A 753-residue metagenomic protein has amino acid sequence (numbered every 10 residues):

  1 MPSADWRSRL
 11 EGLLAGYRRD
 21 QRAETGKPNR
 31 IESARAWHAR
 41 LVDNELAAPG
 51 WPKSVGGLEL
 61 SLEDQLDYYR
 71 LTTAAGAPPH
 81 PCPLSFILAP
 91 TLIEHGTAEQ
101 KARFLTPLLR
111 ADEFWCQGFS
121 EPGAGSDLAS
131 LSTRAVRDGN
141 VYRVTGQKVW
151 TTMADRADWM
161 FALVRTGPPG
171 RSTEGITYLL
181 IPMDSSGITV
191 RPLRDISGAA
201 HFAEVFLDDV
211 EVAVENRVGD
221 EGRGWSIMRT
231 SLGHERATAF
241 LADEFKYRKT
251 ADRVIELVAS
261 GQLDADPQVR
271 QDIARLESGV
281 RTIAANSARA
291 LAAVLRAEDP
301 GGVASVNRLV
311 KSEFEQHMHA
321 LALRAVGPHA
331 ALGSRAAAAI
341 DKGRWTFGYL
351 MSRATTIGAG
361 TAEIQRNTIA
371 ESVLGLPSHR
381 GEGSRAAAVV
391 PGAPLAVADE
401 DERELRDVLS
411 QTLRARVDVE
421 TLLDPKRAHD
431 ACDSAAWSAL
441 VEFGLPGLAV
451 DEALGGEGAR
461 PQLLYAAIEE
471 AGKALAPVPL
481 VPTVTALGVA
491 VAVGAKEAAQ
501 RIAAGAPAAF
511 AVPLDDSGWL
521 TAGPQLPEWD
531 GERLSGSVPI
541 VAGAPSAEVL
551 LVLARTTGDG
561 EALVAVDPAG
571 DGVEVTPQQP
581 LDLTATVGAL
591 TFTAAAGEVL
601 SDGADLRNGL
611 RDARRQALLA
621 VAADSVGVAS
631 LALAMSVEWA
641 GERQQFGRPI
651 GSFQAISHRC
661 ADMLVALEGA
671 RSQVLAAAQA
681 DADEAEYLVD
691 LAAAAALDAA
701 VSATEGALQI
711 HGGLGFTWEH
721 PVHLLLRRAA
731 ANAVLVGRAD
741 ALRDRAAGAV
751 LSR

Functional and structural regions predicted by a protein language model:
M1-A74, H95-Q100, A111, R137-V141 (+2 more regions): Alpha-helical interface subdomain recognition
E45, Y68-T73, L163-V164, L180-S186 (+5 more regions): Short Ser/Thr-interspersed hydrophobic loop/turn segments at strand-loop and sheet-helix junctions that line or gate
H80-E99, G125, P477-A495: N-terminal glycine-rich flavin-associated loop
A111-F119, L163, A504-S517: A short, Trp-centered hydrophobic/proline-enriched beta-strand micro-motif
A124, V149-A154, I196-S197, A354-A359 (+1 more regions): Glycine-rich phosphate/pyrophosphate-binding beta-alpha loops
T133-A135, P527-W529: A structural signal for short hydrophobic beta-strand segments in well-ordered beta-sheet cores
V141, T145-R191, S535-E574: A short core secondary-structure module
D184-E211, V218, T521-Q525, I540-G543 (+1 more regions): Flexible, small-/acidic-enriched active-site or ligand-binding loops
